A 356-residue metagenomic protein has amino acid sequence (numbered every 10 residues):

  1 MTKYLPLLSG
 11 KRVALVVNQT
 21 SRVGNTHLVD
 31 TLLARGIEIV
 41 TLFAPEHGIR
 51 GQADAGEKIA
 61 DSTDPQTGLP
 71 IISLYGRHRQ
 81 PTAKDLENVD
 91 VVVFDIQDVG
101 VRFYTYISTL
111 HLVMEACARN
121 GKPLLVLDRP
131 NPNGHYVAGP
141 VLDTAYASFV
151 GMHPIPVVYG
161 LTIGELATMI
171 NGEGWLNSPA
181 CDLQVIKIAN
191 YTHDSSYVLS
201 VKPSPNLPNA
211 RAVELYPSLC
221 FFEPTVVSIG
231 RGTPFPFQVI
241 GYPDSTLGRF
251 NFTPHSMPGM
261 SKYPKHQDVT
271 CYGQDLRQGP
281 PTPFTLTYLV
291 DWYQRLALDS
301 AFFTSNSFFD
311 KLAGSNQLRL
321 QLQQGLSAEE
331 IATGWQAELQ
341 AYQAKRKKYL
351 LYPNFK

Functional and structural regions predicted by a protein language model:
M1-I37: N-terminal phosphate-binding or glycine-rich loops at protein starts, especially the Walker A/P-loop of NTPases
V40-E46, L127: Short internal beta-strands
G51-G56, L125-A147: Glycine-rich, charge-decorated loop segments at or immediately adjacent to ligand/cofactor-binding or catalytic sites
A60-V89, V101: Glycine-rich oxoanion-binding loops at beta->alpha junctions
D98-L110: Glycine/threonine-rich flexible loop motifs
A147-P217: Conserved anion/nucleotide-ligand pocket segment
N190-Q267: Glycine-rich, aromatic-lined ligand/substrate-binding cores of catalytic and carbohydrate-binding domains
P236, I240-Q340, N354: Conserved functional hotspot residues or short segments at active or partner-binding sites across diverse domains
